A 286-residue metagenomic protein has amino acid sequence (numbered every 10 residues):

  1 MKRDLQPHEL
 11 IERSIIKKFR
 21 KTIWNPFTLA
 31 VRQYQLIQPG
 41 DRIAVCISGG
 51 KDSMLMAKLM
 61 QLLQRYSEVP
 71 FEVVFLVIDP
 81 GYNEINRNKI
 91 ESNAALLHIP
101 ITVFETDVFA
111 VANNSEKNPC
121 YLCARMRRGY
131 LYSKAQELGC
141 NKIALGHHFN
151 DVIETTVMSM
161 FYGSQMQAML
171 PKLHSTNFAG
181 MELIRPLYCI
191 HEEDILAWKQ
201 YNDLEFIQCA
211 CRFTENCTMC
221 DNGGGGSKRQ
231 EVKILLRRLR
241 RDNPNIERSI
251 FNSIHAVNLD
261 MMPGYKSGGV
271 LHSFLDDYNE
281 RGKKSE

Functional and structural regions predicted by a protein language model:
M1-M158, Y162-M166, L170, E193-A197 (+2 more regions): ATP-dependent adenylation/nucleotidyltransferase module used to activate substrates
H8-E12, S115-E116, A179-G180, E231 (+1 more regions): Short amphipathic alpha-helical segments at helix-loop
K17, K21, E84, R125 (+6 more regions): Electropositive phosphate-/nucleotide-binding environments in soluble metabolic enzymes
F27, V31, L187, F251-I254: Long, contiguous hydrophobic alpha-helical segments, chiefly transmembrane helices and signal peptides
V73, D151-E231, L235: Catalytic subdomain that performs nucleotidyl-dependent activation
D79-G81, D107-F109, S175, C189 (+2 more regions): Short, solvent-exposed coil/turn elements at secondary-structure transition points
M126-L138, K172-F178, V232-S253: Short, basic, helix/turn surface patches
L204-E286: The feature marks non-catalytic terminal segments
